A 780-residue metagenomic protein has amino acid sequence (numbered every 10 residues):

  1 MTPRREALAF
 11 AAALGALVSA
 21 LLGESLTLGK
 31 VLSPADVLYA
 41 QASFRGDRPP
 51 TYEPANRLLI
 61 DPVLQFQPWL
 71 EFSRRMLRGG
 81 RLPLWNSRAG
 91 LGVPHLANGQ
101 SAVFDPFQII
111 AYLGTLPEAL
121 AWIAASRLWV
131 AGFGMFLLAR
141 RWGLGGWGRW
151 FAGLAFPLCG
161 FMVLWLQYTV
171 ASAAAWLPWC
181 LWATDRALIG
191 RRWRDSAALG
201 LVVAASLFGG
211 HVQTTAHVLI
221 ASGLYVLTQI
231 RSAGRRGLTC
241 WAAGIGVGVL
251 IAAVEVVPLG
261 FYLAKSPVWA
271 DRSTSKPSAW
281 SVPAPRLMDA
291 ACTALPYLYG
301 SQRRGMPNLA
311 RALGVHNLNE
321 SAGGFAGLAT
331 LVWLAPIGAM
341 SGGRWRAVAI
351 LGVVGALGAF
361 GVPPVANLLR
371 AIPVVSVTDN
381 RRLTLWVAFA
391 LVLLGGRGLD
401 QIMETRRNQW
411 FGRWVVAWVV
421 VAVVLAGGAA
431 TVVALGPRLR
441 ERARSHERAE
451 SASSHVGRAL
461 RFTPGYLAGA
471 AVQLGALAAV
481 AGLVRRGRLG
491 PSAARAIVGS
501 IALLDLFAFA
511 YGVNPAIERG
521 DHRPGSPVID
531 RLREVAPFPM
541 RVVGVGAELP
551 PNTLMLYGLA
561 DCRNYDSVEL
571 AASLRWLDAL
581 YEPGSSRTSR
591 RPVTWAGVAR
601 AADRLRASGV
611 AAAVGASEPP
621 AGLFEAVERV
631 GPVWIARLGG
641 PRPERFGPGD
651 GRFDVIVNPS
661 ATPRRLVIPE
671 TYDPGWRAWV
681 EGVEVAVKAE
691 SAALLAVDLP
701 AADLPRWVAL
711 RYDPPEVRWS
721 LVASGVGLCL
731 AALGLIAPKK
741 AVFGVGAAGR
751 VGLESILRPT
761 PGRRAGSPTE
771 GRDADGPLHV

Functional and structural regions predicted by a protein language model:
M1, T169, A175, A183 (+8 more regions): Contiguous transmembrane helix-bundle modules in multi-pass membrane proteins
M1-G23, L38-G46, C240, I245 (+3 more regions): Start-transfer (signal-anchor) and selected internal transmembrane alpha helices of multi-pass inner/ER membrane
T2-P3, G352, R563, V630-G631 (+3 more regions): Active-site-proximal, structured, solvent-exposed surfaces of multi-pass membrane proteins that position macromolecular
P3-P94, L263-P267, Y511-N514, D521-R523 (+1 more regions): Hydrophobic alpha-helical membrane-insertion signals
S25-W142, G148-W176, P285-S321, A678 (+1 more regions): Active-site lumenal/periplasmic loops and adjacent helix-entry segments of GT-C-fold, multi-pass membrane
L38-M76, R81, G248-G338, V377-L385 (+2 more regions): Periplasmic/ER-lumenal interhelical loops and adjacent helix-loop junctions in multi-pass membrane proteins
Y39-D47, D271-W280, R444-A468, A494-R652 (+4 more regions): Extracytoplasmic
G132-W142, G146-I230, C240-L259, K265 (+1 more regions): Membrane-embedded helix bundles of polyisoprenyl
